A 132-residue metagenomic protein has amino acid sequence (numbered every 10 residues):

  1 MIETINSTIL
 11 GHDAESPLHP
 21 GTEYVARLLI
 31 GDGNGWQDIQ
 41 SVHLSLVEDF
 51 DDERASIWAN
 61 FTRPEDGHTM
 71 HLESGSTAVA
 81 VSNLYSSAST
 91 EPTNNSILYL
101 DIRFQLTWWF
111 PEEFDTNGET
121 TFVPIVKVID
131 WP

Functional and structural regions predicted by a protein language model:
M1-P20, G33, V47, G75-P92: Short, compositionally biased P/S/T/A/G/V-rich stretches that sit at domain boundaries
I2-E3, I39-V42, A80-S86, L100-F110: Generic hydrophobic, helix-prone segments enriched in Leu/Val/Ile
I5-G11, Y24, L98-F104: Short linear interaction motifs
S16-H19, V25-W36, S45-D51, D130: Extracellular acidic, Ser/Thr/Pro-rich low-complexity tracts
L28-Q37, N95-P132: Ser/Thr/Pro-rich, low-complexity mucin-like regions that serve as glycosylated stalks/linkers or repetitive adhesive
N34-Y85, E119-T121: Solvent-exposed loop/turn segments flanking beta-strands in beta-repeat/beta-sandwich domains
S56-E65, T93-Y99, V128: Activation on extended, non-transmembrane soluble regions of large proteins
